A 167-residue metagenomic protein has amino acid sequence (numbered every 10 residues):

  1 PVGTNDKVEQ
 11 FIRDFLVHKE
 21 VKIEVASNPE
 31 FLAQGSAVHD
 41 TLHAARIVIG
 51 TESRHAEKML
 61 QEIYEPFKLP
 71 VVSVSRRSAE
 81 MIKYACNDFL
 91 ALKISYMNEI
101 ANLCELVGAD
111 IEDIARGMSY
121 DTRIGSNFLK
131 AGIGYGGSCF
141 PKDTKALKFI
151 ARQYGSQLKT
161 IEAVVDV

Functional and structural regions predicted by a protein language model:
P1-V167: Structural/interface elements that position substrates and couple domains in central-metabolism enzymes
